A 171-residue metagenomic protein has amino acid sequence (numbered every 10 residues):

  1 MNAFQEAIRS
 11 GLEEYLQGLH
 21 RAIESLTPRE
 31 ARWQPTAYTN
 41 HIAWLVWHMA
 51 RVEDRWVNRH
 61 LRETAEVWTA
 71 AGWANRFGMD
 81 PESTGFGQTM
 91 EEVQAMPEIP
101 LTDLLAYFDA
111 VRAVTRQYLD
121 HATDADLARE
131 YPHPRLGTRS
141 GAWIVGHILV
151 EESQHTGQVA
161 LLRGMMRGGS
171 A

Functional and structural regions predicted by a protein language model:
M1-R9, V93-P97: Short, charged, low-complexity loops and linkers
N2, T27, W68-A74, P100 (+1 more regions): Alpha-helix initiation/capping motif
A3, I99, D103, R139-S140: Short, conserved clusters of charged catalytic residues that mark active-site and nucleotide-handling motifs
Q5, R9-H20, E30-G87, E130-A171: Short, contiguous alpha-helical
L12, L16, I23, F108-T115: Hydrophobic alpha-helical core bundles mediating ligand binding, dimerization, or RNAP-core interactions
E24-T27, L119-T123, R163: A structural signal for long alpha-helical coiled-coils and helix-turn connectors that form the cytosolic signaling
M79-L127, G146: Acidic/histidine-rich alpha-helical segments that form the ligand environment of transition-metal centers
